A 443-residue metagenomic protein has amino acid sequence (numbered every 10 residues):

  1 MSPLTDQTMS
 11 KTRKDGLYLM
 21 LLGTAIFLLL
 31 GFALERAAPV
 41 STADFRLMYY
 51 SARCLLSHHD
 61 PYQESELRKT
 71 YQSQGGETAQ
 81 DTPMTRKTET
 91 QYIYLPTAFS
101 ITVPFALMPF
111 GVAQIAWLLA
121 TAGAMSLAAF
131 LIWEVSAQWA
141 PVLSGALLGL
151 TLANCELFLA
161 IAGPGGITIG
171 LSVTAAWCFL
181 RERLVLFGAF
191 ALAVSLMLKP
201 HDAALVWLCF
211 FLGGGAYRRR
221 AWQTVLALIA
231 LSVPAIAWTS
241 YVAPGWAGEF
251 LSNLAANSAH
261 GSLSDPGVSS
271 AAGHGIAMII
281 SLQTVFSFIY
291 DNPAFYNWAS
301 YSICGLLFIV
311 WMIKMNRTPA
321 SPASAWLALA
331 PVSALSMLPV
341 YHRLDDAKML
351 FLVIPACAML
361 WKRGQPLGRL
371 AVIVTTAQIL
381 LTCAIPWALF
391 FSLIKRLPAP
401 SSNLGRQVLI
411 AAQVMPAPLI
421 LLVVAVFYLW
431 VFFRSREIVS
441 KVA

Functional and structural regions predicted by a protein language model:
S2-F187, F210-L344, G405-V408, S440-K441: Primarily membrane-embedded glycan-assembly and transfer machineries that use lipid-linked glycans
F27, T174, A193, C357-M359 (+1 more regions): Hydrophobic alpha-helical segments of integral membrane proteins
L119-A124, G166-T174, L198-A203, M349-I354 (+1 more regions): Membrane-embedded alpha-helical segments of multi-pass membrane proteins, especially the transmembrane helices
G188-L192, H201-G213, K348-L350: Transmembrane-embedded, aromatic-rich helix segments that form part of the hydrophobic channel/pocket engaging
M197-H201, A230-P234, A377-I385: Membrane-embedded alpha-helical segments of transport systems, primarily multispan ion/solute transporters
R343-L360: Hydrophobic/aromatic-rich transmembrane helices and adjacent perimembrane loops
G364-A443: Aromatic-enriched
